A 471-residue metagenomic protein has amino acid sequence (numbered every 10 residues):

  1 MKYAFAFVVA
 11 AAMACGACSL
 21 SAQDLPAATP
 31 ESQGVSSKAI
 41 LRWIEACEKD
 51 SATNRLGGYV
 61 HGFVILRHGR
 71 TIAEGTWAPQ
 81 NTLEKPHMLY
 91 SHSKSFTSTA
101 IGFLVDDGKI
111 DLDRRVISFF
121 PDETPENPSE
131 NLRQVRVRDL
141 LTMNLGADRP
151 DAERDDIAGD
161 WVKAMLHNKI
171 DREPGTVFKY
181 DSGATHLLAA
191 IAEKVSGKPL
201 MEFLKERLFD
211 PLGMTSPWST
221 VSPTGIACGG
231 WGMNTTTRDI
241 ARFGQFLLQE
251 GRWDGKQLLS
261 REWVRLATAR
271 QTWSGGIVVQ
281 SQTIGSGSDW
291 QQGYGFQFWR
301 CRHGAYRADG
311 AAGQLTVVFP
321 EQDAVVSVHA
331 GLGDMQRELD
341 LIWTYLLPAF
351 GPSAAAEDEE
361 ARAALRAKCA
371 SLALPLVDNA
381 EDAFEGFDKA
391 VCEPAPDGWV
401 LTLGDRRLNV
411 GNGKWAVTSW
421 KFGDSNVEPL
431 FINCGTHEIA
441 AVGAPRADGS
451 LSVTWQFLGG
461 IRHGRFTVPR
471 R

Functional and structural regions predicted by a protein language model:
L41, G69, P86-D113, L140 (+2 more regions): Active-site SXXK
E45-N81, D323-S327: A short, well-structured edge-of-sheet supersecondary motif
T53-F63, A78-D122, S129-V135, E173-Y180: Short active-site loop at a secondary-structure junction that contains or immediately precedes the catalytic residue(s)
M88, D106-L145, H167, S196-W231 (+1 more regions): Active-site helix/loop module of the DD-peptidase/beta-lactamase fold, centered on the serine-lysine SxxK catalytic
A184-I191, W231-R252, Q314-G331: Active-site-proximal alpha-helical segments within enzyme catalytic domains
S216, R265-V326: Active-site Gly/Thr loop motif
A308-P375: Structured C-terminal helix/loop/strand segments within mature extracytoplasmic catalytic/sensor domains
A355-R471: Peripheral terminal and inter-domain segments
